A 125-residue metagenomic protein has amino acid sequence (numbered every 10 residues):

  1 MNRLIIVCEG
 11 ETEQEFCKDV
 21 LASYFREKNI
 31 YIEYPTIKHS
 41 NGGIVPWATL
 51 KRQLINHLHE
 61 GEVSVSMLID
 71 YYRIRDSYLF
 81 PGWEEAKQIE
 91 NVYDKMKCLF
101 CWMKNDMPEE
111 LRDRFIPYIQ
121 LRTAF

Functional and structural regions predicted by a protein language model:
M1-E62: Short, surface-exposed loop/strand segments
N2, E62-S64, L111-F115: Short glycine-/polar-rich loops that comprise or flank the Walker A/P-loop and associated switch/sensor motifs
I6-C8, S64-D76: Acidic beta-strand-to-loop metal/phosphate-binding motif
D19-E27, I74-E84: Short low-complexity stretches enriched in small and charged residues
S40-V45, I74, R122-F125: A short acidic, often aromatic-flanked loop/helix-cap motif at beta-alpha or helix-coil junctions that lines enzyme
D76-F125: Activity-critical C-terminal alpha-helical subdomain
